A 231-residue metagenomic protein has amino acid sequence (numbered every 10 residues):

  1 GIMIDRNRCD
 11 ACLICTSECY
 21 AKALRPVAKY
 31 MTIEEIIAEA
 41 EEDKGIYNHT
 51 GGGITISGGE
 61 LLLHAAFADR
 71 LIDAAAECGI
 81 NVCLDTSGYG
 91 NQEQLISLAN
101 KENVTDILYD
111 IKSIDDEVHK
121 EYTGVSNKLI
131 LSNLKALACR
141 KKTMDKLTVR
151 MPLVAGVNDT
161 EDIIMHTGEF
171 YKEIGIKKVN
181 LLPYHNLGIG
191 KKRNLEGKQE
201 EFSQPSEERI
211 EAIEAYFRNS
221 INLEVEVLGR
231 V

Functional and structural regions predicted by a protein language model:
G1-K22, E60: Cysteine-centered iron-sulfur cluster-binding motifs in ferredoxin-type domains/subunits of redox enzymes
K22, A74-C78, S220: Conserved dinucleotide-binding and phosphotransfer motif residues
A23-A28: Iron-sulfur (Fe-S) cluster-binding segments and ferredoxin-like electron-carrier domains, especially [2Fe-2S]
M31: Active-site anion-handling motifs in enzyme catalytic cores
E34-L187: Conserved AdoMet/S-adenosylmethionine-binding subsite of the radical SAM
L153-V231: Auxiliary Fe-S-binding modules of radical SAM enzymes
